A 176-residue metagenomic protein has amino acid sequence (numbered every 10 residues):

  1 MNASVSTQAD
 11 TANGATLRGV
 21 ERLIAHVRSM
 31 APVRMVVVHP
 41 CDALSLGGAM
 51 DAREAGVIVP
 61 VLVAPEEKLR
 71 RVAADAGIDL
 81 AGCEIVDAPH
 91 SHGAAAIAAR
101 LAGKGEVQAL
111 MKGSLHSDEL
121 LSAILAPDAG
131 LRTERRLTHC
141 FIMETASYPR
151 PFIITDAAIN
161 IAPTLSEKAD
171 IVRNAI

Functional and structural regions predicted by a protein language model:
N2-V61, P65-I176: Anion-binding alpha/beta catalytic cores of soluble intermediary-metabolism enzymes, centered on
